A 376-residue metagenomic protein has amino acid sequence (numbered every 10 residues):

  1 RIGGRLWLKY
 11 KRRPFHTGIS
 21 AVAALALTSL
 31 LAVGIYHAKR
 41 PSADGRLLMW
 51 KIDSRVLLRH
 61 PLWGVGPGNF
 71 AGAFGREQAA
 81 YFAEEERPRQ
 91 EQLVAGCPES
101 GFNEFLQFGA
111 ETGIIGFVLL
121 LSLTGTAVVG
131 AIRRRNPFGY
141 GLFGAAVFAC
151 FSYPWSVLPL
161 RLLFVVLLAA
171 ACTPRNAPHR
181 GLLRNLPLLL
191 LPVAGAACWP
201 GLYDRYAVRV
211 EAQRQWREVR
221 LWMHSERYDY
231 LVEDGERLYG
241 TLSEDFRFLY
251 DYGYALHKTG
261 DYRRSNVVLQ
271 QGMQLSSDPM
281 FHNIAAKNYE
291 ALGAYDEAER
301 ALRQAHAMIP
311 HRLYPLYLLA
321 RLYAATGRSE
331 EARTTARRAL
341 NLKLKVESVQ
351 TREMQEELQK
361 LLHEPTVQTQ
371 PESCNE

Functional and structural regions predicted by a protein language model:
R1-R5, A23-A24, L120-L123, R135-R184: Transmembrane alpha-helices of multi-pass inner-membrane enzymes
L6, Y10-G18, G125-Y140, D261 (+1 more regions): Membrane-interface helix-loop-helix junctions at transmembrane boundaries of multi-pass membrane enzymes, predominantly
P14-G34, G181-Y206: Internal/C-terminal transmembrane anchor helices
L31-L48, P192-S225: Hydrophobic alpha-helical transmembrane segments in integral membrane proteins
P67-A110: Interfacial juxtamembrane loops and adjacent helix segments that form the catalytic/substrate-binding surfaces
W216-R217, R247-D251, M280-A285, Y314-L318 (+1 more regions): Alpha-solenoid helical repeat scaffolds
S243-E244, S276-S277, P310, L344: Short coil turns that delineate tetratricopeptide repeat
